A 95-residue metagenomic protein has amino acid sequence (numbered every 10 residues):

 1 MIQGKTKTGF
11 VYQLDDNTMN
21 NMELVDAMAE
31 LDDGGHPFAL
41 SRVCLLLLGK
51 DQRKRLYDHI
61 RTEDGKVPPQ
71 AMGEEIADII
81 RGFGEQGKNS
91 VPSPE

Functional and structural regions predicted by a protein language model:
M1-K5: Short acidic, Pro/Gly- and aromatic-enriched capping/linker segments at domain boundaries
K7-F10, D15-E95: Short, surface-exposed, charged amphipathic helix/loop patches that serve as local interaction elements
